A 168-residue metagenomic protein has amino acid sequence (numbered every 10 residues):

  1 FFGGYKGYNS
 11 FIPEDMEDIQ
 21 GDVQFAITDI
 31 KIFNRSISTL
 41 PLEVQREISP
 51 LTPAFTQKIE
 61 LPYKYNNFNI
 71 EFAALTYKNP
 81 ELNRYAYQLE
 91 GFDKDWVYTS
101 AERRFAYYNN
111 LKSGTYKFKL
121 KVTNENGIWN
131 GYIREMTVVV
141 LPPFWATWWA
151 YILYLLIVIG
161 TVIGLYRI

Functional and structural regions predicted by a protein language model:
F1-I168: Residue-level "micro-hotspots" composed of small/polar
